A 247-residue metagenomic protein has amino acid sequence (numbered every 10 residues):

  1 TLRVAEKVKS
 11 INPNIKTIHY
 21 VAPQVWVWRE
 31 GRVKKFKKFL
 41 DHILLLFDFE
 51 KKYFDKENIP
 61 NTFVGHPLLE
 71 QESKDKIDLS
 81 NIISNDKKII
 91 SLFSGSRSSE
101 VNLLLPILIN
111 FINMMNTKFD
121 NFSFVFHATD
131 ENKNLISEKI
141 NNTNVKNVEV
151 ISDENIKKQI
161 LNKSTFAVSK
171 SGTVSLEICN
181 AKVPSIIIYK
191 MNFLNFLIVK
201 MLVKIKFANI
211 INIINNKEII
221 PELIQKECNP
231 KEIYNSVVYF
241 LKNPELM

Functional and structural regions predicted by a protein language model:
T1-M247: Nucleotide-activated sugar donor-binding and catalytic core shared by glycosyltransferases and related lipid-linked
